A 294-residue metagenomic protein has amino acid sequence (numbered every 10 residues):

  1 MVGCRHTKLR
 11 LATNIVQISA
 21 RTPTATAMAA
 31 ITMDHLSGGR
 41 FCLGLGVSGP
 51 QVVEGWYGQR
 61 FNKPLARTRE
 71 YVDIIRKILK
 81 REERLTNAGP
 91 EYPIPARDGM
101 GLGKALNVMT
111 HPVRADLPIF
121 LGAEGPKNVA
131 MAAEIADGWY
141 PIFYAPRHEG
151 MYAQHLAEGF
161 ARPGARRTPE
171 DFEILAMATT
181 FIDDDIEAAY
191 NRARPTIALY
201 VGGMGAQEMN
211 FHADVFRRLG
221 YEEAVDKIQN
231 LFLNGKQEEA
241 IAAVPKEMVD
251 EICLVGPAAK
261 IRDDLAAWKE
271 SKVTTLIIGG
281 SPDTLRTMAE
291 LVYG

Functional and structural regions predicted by a protein language model:
M1-G294: Active-site-adjacent structural elements that line small-molecule/cofactor binding pockets in enzymes
